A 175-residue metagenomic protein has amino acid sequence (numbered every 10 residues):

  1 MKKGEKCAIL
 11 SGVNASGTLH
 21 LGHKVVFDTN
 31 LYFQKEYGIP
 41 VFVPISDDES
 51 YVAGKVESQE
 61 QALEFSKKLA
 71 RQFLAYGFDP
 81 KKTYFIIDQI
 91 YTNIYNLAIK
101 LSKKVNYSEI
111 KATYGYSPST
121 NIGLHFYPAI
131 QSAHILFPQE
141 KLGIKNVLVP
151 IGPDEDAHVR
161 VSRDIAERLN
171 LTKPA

Functional and structural regions predicted by a protein language model:
M1-S50, V149-P153: N-terminal catalytic cores of NTP/NDP-binding nucleotidyl/phosphoryl-transfer enzymes
S16, I94-Y95, N106-A175: Active-site cores that bind ATP or allylic diphosphates and position pyrophosphate for catalysis
F27, L31-I39, F65-R71, G123-F137: Structured alpha-helical segments in the cores of large, soluble enzyme domains
F33-P40, L74-K81, Q139-G143, E167-P174: Secondary-structure boundary elements
F42-I45, Y84-I87, P174-A175: Beta-strand segments within the central parallel beta-sheet cores of soluble alpha/beta enzyme folds
A53-E57: Short acidic, glycine/proline-rich loop/turn micro-motifs
Q59-I87: A glycine-rich helix N-cap at a beta->alpha junction
Y76-Y114: Active-site-adjacent helix/loop patches that line small-molecule binding or acyl-intermediate pockets
